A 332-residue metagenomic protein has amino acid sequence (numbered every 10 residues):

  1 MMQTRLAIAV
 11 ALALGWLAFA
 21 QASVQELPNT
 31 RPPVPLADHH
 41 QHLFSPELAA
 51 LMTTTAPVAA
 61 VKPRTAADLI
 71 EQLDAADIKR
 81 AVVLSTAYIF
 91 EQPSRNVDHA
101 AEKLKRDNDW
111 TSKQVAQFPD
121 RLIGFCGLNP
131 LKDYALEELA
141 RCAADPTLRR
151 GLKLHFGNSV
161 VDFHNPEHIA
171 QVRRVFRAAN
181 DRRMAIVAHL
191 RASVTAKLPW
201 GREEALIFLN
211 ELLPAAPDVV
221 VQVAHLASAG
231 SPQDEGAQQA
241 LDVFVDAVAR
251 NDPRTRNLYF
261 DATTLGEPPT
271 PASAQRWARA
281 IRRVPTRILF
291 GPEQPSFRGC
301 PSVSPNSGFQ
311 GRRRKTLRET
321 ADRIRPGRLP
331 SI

Functional and structural regions predicted by a protein language model:
L6, A20-H39, L43, E47-R80 (+2 more regions): Mid-to-C-terminal alpha-helical segments outside catalytic/metal-binding sites
A7-A18: Bacterial N-terminal signal peptides
A37-Q41, A81-V83, G124-C126, R150-L154 (+4 more regions): Hydrophobic faces of well-ordered beta-strands that scaffold small-molecule active sites in alpha/beta enzyme cores
T54-R95, R121-G127, R150-G151, G157: Divalent metal-dependent hydrolysis catalytic cores, especially in the metallo-beta-lactamase
I70-D77, D109-D120, L139-R149, R174-D181 (+3 more regions): Acidic (Asp/Glu)-rich catalytic clusters
I89, S94-W200, T264: Active-site gating/metal-coordination segments in enzymes
Y134-A143, H164-H168, K197-A215, S231-N251 (+1 more regions): Distinct, well-ordered alpha-helical segments
V220, A224-I332: H/E-rich (His + Asp/Glu) clusters that bind or coordinate divalent metals
